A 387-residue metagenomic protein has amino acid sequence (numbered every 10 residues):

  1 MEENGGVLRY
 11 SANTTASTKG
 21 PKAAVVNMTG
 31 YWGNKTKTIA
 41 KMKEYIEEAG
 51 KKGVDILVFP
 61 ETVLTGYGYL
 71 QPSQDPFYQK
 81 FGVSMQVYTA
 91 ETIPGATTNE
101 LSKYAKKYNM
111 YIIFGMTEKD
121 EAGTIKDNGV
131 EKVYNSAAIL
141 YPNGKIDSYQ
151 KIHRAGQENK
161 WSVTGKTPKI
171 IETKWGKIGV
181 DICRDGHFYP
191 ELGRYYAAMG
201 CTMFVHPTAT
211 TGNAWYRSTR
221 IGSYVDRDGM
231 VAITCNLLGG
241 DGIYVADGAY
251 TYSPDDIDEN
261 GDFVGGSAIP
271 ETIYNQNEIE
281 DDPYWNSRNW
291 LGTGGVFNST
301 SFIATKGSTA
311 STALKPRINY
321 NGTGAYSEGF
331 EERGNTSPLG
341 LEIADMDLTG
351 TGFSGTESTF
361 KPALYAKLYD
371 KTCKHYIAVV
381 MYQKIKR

Functional and structural regions predicted by a protein language model:
N4-I56, V205: N-terminal active-site segment of His-dependent metallophosphoesterases
V26-G33, Q79-A90, K177-G179, T202-A209: Short, basic, glycine/proline-bearing loop/turn elements
M28, T62, D185-G186, A209-T210 (+1 more regions): Active-site metal-binding loops of divalent metal-dependent hydrolases
K35, E47-P142, G212-N213, R217-M230: Cys-nucleophile CN-hydrolase/nitrilase-fold catalytic domain and related Cys-dependent amidase chemistry that acts on
N99, K103, K119-M203, P207-S223 (+3 more regions): Active-site catalytic loop in hydrolytic enzyme cores
G115, P207, I233-N236: Generic beta-sheet signal
I170, L237-R387: C-terminal beta-strand edge segments of enzyme domains
